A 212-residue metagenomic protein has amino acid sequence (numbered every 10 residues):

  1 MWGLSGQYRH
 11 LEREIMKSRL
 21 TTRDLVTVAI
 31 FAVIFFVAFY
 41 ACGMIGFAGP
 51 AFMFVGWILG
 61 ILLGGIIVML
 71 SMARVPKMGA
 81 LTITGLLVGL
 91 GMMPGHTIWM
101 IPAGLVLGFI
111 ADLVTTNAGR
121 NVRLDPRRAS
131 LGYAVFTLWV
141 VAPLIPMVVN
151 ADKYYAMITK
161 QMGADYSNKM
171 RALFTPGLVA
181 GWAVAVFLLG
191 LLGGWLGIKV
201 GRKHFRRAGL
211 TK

Functional and structural regions predicted by a protein language model:
W2, Y8-I30, M170-K212: Alpha-helical transmembrane segments and their cytosolic interface
K17-I83: Hydrophobic transmembrane alpha-helices
L25-A29, I58-L59, L81-L86, I101-P102 (+3 more regions): Hydrophobic alpha-helical transmembrane segments
A32-Y40, L87-G95, A134-P143: Aromatic-anchored segments of alpha-helical transmembrane domains
V37, G104-I145, G194: Short helix-perturbing small/polar motifs within transmembrane alpha-helices
C42-G46, P50, V75, G79 (+4 more regions): Membrane-interfacial segments
G43-A48, F52, L87-T115: Interfacial aromatic-anchored transmembrane helix boundaries in multi-pass membrane proteins
S130-R202: Membrane-embedded alpha-helical hairpins and interfacial helices in multi-pass inner-membrane proteins
